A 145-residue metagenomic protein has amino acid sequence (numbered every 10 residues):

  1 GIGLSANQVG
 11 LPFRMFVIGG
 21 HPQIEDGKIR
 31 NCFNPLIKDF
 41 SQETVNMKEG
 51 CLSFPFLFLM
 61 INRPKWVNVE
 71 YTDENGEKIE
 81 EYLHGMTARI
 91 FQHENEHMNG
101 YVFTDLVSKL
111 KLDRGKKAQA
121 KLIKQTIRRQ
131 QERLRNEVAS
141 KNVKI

Functional and structural regions predicted by a protein language model:
G1-I145: Positively charged
